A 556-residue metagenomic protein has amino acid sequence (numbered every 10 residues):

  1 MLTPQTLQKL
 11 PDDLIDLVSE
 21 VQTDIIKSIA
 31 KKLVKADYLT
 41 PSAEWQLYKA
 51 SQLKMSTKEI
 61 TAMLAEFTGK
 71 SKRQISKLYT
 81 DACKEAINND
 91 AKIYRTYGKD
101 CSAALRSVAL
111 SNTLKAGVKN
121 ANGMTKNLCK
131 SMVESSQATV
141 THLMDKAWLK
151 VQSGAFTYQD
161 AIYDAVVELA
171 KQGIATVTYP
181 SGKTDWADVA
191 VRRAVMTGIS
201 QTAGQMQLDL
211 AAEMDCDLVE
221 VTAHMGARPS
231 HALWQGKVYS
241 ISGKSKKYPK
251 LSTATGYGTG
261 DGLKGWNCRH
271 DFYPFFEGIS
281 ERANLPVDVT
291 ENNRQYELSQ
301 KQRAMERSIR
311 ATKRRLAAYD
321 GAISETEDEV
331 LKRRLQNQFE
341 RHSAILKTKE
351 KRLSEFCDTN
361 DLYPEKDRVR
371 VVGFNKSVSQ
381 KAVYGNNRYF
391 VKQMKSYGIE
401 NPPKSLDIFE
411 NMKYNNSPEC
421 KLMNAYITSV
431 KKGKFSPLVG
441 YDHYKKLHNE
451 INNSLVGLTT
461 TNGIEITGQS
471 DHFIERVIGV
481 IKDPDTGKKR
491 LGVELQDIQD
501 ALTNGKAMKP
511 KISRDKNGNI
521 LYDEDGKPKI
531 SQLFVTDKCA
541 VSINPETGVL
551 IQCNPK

Functional and structural regions predicted by a protein language model:
M1-A165, A283-P437: N-terminal leader/targeting and assembly helices and adjacent pre-domain segments
Q46, A50, K130, V151-A155 (+9 more regions): Short, charged/polar micro-motifs that form catalytic or ligand-binding hotspots
G123-M214: Contiguous, non-catalytic segments that form substrate-binding/exosite surfaces or channel walls
V166, L208, R228, V456 (+1 more regions): Short glycine-/small-residue-rich flexible loop motifs, especially phosphate/cofactor-binding loops
D185-L285: Acidic, glycine-rich two-metal-ion catalytic cores of nucleic acid-processing enzymes
V219-V221, H231, L263, H270-D271 (+5 more regions): Long, contiguous hydrophobic alpha-helical segments, chiefly transmembrane helices and signal peptides
Y384-G385, Y397-K556: Ribonuclease/tRNase effector modules and their secretory precursors
